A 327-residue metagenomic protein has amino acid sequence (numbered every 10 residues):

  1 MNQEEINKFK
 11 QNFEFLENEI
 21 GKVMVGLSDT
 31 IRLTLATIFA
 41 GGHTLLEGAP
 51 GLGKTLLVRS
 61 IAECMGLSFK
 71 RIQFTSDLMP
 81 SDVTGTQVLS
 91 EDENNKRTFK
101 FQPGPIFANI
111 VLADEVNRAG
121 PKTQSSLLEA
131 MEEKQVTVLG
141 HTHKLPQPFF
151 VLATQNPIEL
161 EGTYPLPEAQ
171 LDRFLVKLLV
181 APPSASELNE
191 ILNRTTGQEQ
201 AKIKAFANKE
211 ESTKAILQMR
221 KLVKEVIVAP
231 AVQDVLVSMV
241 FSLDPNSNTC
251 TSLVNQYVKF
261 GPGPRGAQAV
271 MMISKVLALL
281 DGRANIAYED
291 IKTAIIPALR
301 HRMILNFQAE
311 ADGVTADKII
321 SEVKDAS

Functional and structural regions predicted by a protein language model:
N2, P245-S327: C-terminal engagement/docking regions of AAA+ P-loop ATPases
E5-F9, V23, D172, K177-L253 (+4 more regions): Conserved C-terminal "switch" segment of AAA+ ATPases
N7-L52: Pre-Walker A (pre-P-loop) alpha-helix and adjacent loop at the N terminus of AAA/AAA+ ATPase modules, a conserved
L33-A36, S90-L112: Conserved alpha-helical scaffold flanking the Walker A/P-loop in AAA+ ATPase domains
L35-S76: Walker A/P-loop
G48, D114-E115, S126: Walker B catalytic acidic pair
A49, V83, T154: P-loop (Walker A) phosphate-binding loop of NTP-binding proteins
S90-N94, A119, T123, M131-E225 (+1 more regions): Canonical AAA+ ATPase core
